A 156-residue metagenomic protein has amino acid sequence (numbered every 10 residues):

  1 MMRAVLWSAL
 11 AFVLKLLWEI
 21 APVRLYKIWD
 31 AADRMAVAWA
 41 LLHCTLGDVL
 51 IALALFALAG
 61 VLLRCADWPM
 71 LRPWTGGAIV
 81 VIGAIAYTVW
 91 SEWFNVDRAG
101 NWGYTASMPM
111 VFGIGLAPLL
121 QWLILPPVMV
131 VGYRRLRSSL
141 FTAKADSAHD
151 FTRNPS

Functional and structural regions predicted by a protein language model:
M1-S156: Aromatic-rich, lipid-facing transmembrane alpha helices and their immediate juxtamembrane interface loops in integral
